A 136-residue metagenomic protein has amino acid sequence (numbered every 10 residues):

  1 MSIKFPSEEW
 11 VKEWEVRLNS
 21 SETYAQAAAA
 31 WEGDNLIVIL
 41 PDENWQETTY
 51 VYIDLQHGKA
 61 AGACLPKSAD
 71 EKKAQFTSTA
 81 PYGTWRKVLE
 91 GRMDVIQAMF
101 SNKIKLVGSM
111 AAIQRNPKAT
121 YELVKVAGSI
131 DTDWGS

Functional and structural regions predicted by a protein language model:
M1-S136: Feature captures hydrophobic
